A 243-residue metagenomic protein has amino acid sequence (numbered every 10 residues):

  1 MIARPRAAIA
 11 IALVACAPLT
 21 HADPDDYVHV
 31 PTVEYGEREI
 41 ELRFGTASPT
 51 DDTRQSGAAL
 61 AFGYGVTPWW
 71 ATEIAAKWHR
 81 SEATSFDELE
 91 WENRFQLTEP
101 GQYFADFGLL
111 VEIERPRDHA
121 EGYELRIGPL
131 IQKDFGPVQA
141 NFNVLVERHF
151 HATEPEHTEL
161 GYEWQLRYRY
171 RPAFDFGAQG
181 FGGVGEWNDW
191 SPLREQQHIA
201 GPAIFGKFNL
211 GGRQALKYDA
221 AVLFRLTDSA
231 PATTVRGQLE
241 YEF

Functional and structural regions predicted by a protein language model:
M1-I9: Bacterial N-terminal signal peptides that target proteins for export
A15-L19: N-terminal signal peptide c-region/cleavage motif recognized by signal peptidases
H21-F243: Transmembrane beta-barrel domains of Gram-negative outer membranes and organellar outer membranes
